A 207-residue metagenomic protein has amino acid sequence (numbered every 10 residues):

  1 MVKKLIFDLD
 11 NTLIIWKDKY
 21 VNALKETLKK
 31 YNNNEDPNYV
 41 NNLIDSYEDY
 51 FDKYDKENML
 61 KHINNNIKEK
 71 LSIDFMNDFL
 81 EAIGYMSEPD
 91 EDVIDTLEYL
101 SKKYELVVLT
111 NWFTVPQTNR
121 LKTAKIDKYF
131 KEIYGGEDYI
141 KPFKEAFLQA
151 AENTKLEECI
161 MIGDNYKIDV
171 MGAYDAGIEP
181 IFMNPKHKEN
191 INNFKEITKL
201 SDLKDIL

Functional and structural regions predicted by a protein language model:
M1-K3, E98, V107, F113-L207: Asp-based, Mg2+/Mn2+-dependent phosphohydrolase catalytic module
V2-E91: N-terminal helical cap/lid subdomain that shapes the substrate entry/recognition surface in HAD-like hydrolases
K19-A23, D92-T96, P116, A146: Conserved alpha-helical elements of sugar-nucleotide-dependent glycosyltransferases
N34, K70, K103-Y104, K128 (+1 more regions): Secondary-structure boundary/capping positions in well-ordered alpha/beta enzyme cores
L80-V108, K144: Short, acidic loop-to-helix structural element flanking the phosphoryl-transfer center in phosphate-processing enzymes
